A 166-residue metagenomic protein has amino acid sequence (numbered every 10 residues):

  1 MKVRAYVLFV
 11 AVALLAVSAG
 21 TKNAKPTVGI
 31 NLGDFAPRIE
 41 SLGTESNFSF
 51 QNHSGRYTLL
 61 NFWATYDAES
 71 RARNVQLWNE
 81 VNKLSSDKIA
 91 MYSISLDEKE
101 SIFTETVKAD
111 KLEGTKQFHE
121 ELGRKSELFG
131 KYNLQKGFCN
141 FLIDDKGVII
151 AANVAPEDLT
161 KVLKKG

Functional and structural regions predicted by a protein language model:
M1-T27, G166: Bacterial Sec-dependent N-terminal signal peptides
K22-F50, V162: N-terminal "domain-start" segment that seeds a small globular fold
S41-L42, K116-E121, N153: Short acidic-hydrophobic, aromatic-tinged amphipathic segments that line or gate anion-handling sites
F48-R71: Short active-site neighborhood of thiol/selenol oxidoreductases, capturing the structured segment around
L59-L60, M91, N140: Hydrophobic beta-strand anchors of alpha/beta hydrolase catalytic cores
R71-D110, R124-L128: Structural microenvironment flanking redox-active thiols in thiol-disulfide oxidoreductases
T104, K108-D145: Short, internal strand/loop/helix patches that form the active-site neighborhood or redox-interaction surface
K136-G166: Thiol-/selenol-based redox modules, centered on thioredoxin-like and closely related oxidoreductase domains
